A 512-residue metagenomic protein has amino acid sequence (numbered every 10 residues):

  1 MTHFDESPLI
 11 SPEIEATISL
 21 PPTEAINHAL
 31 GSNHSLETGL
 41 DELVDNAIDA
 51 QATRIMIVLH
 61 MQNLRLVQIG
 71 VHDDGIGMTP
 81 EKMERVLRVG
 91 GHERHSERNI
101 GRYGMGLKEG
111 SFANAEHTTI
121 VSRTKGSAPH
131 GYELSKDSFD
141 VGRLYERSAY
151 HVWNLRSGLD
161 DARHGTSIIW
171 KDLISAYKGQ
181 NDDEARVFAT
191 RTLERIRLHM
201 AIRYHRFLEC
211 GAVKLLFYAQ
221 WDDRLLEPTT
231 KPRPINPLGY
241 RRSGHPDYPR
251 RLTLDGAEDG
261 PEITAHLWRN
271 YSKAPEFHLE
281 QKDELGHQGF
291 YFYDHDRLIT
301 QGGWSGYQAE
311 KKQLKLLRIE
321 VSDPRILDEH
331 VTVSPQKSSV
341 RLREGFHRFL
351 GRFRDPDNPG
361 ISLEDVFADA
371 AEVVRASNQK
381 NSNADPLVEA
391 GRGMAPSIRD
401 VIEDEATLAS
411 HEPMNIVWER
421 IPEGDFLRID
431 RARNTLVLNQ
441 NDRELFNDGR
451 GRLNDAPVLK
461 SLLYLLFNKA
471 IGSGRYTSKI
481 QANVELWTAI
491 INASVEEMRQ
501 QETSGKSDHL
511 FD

Functional and structural regions predicted by a protein language model:
M1-M56, H60, E81-E84, W418 (+4 more regions): Bergerat-fold GHKL ATPase/HATPase_c domain
H3-F4, T192, L238-D512: Charged regulatory segments coupled to nucleotide-binding catalytic modules in large multidomain enzymes
P21-S32, H164, I169-A189, E276-H278 (+3 more regions): Short hinge/gating elements
I48-R98, R102: Conserved beta-strand-loop-beta-strand hairpin that lines the nucleotide-binding pocket of ATP/GTP-utilizing enzymes
Q62, G77, H117, T124-S127 (+4 more regions): Conserved nucleotide-binding/hydrolysis micro-motifs of P-loop NTPases
S96-A219: GHKL-type ATPase core
H199-A201, H205-L254: Accessory nucleic acid-recognition modules appended to NTPase machines
